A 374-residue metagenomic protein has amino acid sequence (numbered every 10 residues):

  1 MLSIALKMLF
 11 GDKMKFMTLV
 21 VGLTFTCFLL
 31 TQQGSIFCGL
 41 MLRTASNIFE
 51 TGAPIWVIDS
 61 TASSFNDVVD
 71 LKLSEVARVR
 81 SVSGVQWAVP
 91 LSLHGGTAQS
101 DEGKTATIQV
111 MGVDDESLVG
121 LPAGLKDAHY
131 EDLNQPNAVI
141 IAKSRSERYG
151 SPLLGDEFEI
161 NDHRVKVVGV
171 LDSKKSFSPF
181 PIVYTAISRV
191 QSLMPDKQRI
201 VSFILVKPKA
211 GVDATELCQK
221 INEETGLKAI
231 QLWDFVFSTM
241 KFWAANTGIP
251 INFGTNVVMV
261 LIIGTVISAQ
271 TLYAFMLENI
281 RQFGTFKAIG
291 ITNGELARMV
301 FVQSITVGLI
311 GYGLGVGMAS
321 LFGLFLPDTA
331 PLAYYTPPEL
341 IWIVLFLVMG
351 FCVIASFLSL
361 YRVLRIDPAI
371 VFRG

Functional and structural regions predicted by a protein language model:
M1-L30, M41, S46, R365: N-terminal Sec/SRP start-transfer signal
F16-V20, G317, P338-F346: Hydrophobic alpha-helical transmembrane segments
T24, F28-I108, H129, Q135 (+2 more regions): Hydrophobic, regular-secondary-structure patches
I36, L217-V266, A274-I280, T285-F286 (+2 more regions): Peri-transmembrane interface segments
I55, S146, L171-K174, Q198-K228: A short beta-strand structural signal in non-transmembrane regions
L91-H94, G103-E116, G124-R189: Hydrophobic secondary-structure segments that place a key small or acidic residue at a functional site
V260, Y273, R281-P327, I343 (+3 more regions): Transmembrane alpha-helical interface segments in multi-pass membrane proteins
Y334-G374: C-terminal membrane-exit region of the final transmembrane helix in multipass inner-membrane proteins
